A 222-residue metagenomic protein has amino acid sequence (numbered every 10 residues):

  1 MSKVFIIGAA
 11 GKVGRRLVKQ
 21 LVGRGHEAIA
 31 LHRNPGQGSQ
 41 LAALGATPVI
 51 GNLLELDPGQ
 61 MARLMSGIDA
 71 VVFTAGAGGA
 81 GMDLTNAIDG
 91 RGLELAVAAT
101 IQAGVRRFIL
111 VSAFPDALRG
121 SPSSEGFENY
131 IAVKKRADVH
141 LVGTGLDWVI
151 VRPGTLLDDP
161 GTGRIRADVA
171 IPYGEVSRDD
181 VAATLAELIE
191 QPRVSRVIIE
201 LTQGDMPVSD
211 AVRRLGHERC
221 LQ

Functional and structural regions predicted by a protein language model:
S2-H26: N-terminal Rossmann NAD(P)H-binding glycine-rich loop of SDR-like oxidoreductase domains
K3, D69-A70, R107: Structural motif
I7, E27-L31, P35, A77-G78 (+3 more regions): Conserved Rossmann-fold NAD(P)-dependent oxidoreductase catalytic core, especially the SDR/UDP-sugar
A30-Q102, I189-E190: NAD(P)H-binding glycine-rich loop region in Rossmannoid oxidoreductase-like domains and their noncatalytic homologs
G120, P160-I165, L188-V197: Glycine/proline-rich active-site loop of Rossmann-fold NAD(P)-dependent oxidoreductases
V133, V151, P172-E187, V197: Substrate-positioning beta->alpha
V149-V169: Flexible, glycine-rich beta-alpha linker
L188-V212: Core catalytic loop region at the nicotinamide-binding pocket of NAD(P)H-dependent oxidoreductases
